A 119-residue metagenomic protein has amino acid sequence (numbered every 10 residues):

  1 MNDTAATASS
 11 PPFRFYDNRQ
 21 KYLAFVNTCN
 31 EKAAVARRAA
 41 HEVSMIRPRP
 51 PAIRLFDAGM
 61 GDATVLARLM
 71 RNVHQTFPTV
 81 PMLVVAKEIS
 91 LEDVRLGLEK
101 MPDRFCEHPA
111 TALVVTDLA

Functional and structural regions predicted by a protein language model:
M1-N2: Non-catalytic accessory regions used for complex assembly or targeting
A5-A52, D93-R95, K100: Class I SAM-dependent methyltransferase Rossmann-like catalytic core, especially the SAM/SAH-binding loop
A5-S10, P48, T64, R68-A119: Class I S-adenosyl-L-methionine-dependent methyltransferase module
F13-F15, F25, F56, F77 (+1 more regions): Phenylalanine-focused residue identity feature
K21, V26-V35, D57, A67-N72 (+1 more regions): Residue-level signal for functionally critical sites in structured catalytic/ligand-binding pockets
R54-A58, A86: Class I SAM-dependent methyltransferase core
G59-A63: Class I SAM-dependent methyltransferase "Motif I" SAM/SAH-binding loop
